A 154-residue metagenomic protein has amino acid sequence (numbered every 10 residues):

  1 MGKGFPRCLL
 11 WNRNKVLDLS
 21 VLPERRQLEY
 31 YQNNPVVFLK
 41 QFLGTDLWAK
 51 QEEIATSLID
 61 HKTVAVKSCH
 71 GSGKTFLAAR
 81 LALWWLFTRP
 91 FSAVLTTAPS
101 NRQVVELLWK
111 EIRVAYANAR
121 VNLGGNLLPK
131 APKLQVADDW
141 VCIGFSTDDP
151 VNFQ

Functional and structural regions predicted by a protein language model:
M1-Q154: Phosphate/NTP-binding elements of NTP-utilizing enzymes
